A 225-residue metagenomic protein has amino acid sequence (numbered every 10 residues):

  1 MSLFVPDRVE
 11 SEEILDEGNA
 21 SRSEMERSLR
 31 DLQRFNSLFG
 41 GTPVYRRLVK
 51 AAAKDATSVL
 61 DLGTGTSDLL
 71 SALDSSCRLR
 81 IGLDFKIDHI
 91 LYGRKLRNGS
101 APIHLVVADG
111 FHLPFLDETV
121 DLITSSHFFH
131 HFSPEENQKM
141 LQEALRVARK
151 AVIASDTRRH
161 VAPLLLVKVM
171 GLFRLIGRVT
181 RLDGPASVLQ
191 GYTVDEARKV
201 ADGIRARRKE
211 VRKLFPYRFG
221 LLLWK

Functional and structural regions predicted by a protein language model:
M1-L29: N-terminal, positively charged/glycine-rich alpha-helical extensions of SAM-dependent methyltransferases
R22-P43: Class I SAM-dependent methyltransferase Rossmann-like catalytic core, especially the SAM/SAH-binding loop
L38-D55: Conserved alpha-helix/loop element of class I SAM-dependent methyltransferases that forms part of the SAM/SAH-binding
L60, T66-H112: Class I SAM-dependent methyltransferase SAM/SAH-binding core
T124: A conserved beta-strand element that flanks and buttresses the S-adenosyl-L-methionine
F132-E143: A short, conserved alpha-helix within the catalytic core of class I
R149-T157: Conserved beta-strand signature within the Rossmann-like core of class I S-adenosyl-L-methionine
T157-A201: C-terminal alpha-helical "lid/dimerization" subdomain adjacent to the S-adenosyl-L-methionine
